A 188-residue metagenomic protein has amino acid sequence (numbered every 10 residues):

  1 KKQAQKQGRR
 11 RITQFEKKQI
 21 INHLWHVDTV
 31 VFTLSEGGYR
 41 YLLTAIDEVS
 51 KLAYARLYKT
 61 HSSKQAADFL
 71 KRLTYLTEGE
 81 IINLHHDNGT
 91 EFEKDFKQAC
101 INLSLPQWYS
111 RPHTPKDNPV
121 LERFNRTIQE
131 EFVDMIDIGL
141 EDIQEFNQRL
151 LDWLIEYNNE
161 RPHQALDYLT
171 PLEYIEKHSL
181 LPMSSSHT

Functional and structural regions predicted by a protein language model:
K1-L24, T114, T170-H178: Basic, flexible linker segments flanking DNA-binding modules in nucleic acid-interacting mobile-element proteins
R9, L103, E130-T188: C-terminal domain-tail junction helix/linker
N22-Y54, K59-T60: An active-site-proximal beta-strand-loop segment
D28, A45, K51, L70 (+7 more regions): Mobile genetic element proteins and their domesticated derivatives, centered on retroelements and DNA transposons
G38, A55-T77: Active-site beta-loop-alpha junctions of metal-dependent nucleic acid enzymes, especially the RNase H-like/DDE
S50-Y54, T77-I82: Short, surface-exposed connector motifs at secondary-structure boundaries
K51-R56, W108-S110, D134-I136: Short small-residue beta-strand/loop micro-motif enriched in glycine and branched aliphatics
H86-I101, Q107-E131, Q144-N147, L151 (+1 more regions): RNase H-like two-metal-ion nuclease catalytic core shared by retroviral integrases and related mobile-element nucleases
